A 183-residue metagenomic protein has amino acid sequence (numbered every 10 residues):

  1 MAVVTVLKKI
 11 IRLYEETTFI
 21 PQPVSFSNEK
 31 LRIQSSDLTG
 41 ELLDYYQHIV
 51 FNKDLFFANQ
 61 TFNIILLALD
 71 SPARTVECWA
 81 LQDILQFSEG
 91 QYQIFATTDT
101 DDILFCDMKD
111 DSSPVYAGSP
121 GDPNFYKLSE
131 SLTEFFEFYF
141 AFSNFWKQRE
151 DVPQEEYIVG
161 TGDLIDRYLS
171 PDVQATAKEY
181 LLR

Functional and structural regions predicted by a protein language model:
M1-L104, P171-R183: A surface-exposed partner-binding patch
V3, L31, S35, R74 (+6 more regions): Intrinsic-disorder-associated interaction segments
D37, F87-G90, D110, K127-E130 (+1 more regions): Short, well-structured alpha-helical interface segments that form or flank functional binding sites
P72-E77, P114, K147-Q154: A short, terminal or domain-edge coil/loop segment
D99-D102, D111, G121-P123: Short, solvent-exposed loop/turn segments at secondary-structure junctions
P114-Q148: Compact, glycine/acidic-enriched structural inserts
N144-R183: Acidic, proline/glycine-rich low-complexity IDRs
